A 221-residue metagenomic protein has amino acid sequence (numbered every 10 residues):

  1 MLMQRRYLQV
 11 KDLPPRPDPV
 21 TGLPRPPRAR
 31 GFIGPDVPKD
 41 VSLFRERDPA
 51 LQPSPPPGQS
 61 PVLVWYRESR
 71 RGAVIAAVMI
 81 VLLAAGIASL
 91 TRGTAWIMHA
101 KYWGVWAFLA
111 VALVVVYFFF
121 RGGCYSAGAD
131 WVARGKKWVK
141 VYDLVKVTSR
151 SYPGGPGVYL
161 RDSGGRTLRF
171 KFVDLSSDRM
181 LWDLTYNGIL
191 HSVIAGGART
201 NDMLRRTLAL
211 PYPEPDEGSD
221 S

Functional and structural regions predicted by a protein language model:
M1-G93, E217-S221: N-terminal membrane-targeting/pre-transmembrane regions
D18, G128, D162: Acidic surface patches and DE-rich sequence motifs
P55, L83-G93, L109-V111, V116 (+4 more regions): Hydrophobic, well-ordered secondary-structure segments that either form specific early membrane-associated helices used
G72-A76, T94-L109: Hydrophobic alpha-helical transmembrane segments
V81, A88, A95-K101, G123-C124 (+1 more regions): N-terminal transmembrane hairpin
W103-R150: Conserved beta-hairpin
R134-S176: Acidic, Ser/Thr-rich low-complexity segments on the non-lumenal side of membrane proteins
S163-S221: A membrane-cytosol interface segment of integral membrane proteins
